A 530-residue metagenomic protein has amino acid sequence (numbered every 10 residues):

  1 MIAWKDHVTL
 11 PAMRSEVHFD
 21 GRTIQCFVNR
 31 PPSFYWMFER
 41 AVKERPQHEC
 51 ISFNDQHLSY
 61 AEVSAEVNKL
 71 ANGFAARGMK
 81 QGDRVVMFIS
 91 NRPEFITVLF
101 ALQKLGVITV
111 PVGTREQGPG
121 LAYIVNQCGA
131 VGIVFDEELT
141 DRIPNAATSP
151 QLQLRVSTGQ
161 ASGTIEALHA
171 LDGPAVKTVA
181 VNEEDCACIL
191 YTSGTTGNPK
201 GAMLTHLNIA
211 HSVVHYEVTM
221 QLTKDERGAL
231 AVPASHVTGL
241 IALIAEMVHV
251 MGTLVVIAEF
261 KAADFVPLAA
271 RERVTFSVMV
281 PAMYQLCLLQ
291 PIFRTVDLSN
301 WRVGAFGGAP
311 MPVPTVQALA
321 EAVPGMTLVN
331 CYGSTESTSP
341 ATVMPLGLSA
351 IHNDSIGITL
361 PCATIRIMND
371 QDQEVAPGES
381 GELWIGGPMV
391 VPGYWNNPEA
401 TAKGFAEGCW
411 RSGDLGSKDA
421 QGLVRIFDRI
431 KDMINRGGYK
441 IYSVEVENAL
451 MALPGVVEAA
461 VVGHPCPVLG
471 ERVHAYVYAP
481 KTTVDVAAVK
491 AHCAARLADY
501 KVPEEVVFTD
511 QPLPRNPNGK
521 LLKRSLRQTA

Functional and structural regions predicted by a protein language model:
E16, E138-E183: ANL superfamily adenylate-forming
V28-R30, F34-E39, Q47-R92, I96-F100 (+1 more regions): Conserved AMP-binding/adenylate-forming core of the ANL superfamily
P46, G173-Y191, N198, Q221-R227: Conserved pre-ATP/AMP-binding loop-to-beta segment of ANL
S59-A61, A187-H211: Conserved AMP-binding A3 loop
E116, I133-F135, S277, G387 (+6 more regions): AMP-binding/adenylate-forming catalytic core of the ANL superfamily
A210-R227, S235-T275, Q290: Conserved AMP-binding/adenylation subdomain of ANL enzymes
V274-M279, Q290-I351, T364: Gly/Ser/Thr-rich phosphate-binding loop
I358-C362, Q373-G404, Y439-I441: Conserved ATP/PPi-binding loop(s) of AMP-dependent carboxylate-activating enzymes
